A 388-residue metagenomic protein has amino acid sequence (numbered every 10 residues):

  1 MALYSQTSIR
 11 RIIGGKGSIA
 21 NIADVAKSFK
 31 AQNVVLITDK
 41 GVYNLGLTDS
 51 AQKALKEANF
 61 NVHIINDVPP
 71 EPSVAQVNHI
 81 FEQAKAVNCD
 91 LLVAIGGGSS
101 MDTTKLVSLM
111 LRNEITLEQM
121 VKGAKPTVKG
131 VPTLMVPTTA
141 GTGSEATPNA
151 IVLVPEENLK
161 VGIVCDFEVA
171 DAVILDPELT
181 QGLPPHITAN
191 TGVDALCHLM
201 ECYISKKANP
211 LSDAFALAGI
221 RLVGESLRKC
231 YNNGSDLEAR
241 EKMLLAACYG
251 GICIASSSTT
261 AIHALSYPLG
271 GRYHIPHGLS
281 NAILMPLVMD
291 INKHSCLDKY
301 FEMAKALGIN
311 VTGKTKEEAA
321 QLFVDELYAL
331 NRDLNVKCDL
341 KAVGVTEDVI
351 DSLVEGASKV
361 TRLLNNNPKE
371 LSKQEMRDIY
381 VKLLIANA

Functional and structural regions predicted by a protein language model:
M1-F29: N-terminal amphipathic/basic leader segments beginning at the initiator methionine
I19-V35, K53-A58, A86: Glycine-rich phosphate/diphosphate-binding loops that line cofactor/substrate pockets in enzymes
Y43-I115, K229-R240: N-terminal small/polar loop signature for handling phosphorylated ligands or for N-terminal nucleophile
K53, N149-S257, P368, Q374: Carboxylate- and glycine-rich phosphate/diphosphate-binding segment that chelates Mg2+/Mn2+
A75-E178: Glycine/threonine-rich beta-strand-loop-alpha-helix active-site module that forms ligand/phosphate-binding
C202-E326: Active-site segments that bind and position negatively charged phosphate/pyrophosphate groups
N310-A388: C-terminal charged capping/lid subdomain of soluble metabolic enzymes
